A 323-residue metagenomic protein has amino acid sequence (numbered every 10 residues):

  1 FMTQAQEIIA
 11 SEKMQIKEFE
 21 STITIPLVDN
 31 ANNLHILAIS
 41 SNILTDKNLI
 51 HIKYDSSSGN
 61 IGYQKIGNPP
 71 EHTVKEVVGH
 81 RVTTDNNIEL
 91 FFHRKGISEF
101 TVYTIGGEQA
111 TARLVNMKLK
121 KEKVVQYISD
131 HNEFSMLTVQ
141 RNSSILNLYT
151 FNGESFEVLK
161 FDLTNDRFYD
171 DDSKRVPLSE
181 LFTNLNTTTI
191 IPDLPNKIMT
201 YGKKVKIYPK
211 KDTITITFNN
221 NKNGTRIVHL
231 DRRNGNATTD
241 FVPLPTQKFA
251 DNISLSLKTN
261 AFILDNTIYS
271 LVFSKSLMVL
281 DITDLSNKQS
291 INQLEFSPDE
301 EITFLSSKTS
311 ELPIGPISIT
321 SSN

Functional and structural regions predicted by a protein language model:
A5-T22, G59, Y63, N184-T200: A short helix->beta-strand "capping" segment at the edge of beta-propeller domains
K13-L49, G202: Beta-strand-rich domains and repeat architectures in extracellular enzymes and scaffolds, especially beta-propellers
E18-L27, E71-R81, N116-H131, D170 (+3 more regions): Repeated scaffold domains used in trafficking and secretory/extracellular systems, primarily beta-propellers
A31-L34, D85-I88, H131-F134, K211-I214 (+1 more regions): Short coil/turn segments that connect the beta-strands within blades of beta-propeller domains
I43-I52, G96-T104, N142-N152, F156-V158 (+4 more regions): Structural motif
I66-H72, M117-K118, K160-M199, F241-S254 (+1 more regions): Surface-exposed loop and turn segments in beta-propeller and other repeat-based domains that flank or scaffold
Q126-K222: Solenoidal tandem-repeat scaffolds enriched in leucines and small polar residues
N196-G315: Long, internal scaffold/assembly segments composed of regular secondary structure
